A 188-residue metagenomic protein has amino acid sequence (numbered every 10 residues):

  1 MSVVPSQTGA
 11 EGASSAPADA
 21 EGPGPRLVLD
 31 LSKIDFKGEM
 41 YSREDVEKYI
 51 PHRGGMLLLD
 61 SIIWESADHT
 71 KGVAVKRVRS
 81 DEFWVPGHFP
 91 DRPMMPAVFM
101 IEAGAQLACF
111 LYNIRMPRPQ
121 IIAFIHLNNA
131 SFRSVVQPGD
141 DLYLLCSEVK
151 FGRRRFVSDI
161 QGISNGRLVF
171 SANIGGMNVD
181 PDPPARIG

Functional and structural regions predicted by a protein language model:
S2-G22, L31-M40, L107-L145, V169-S171 (+1 more regions): Hydrophobic beta-strand-centered segment that forms part of the acyl-chain substrate-binding groove
Y41-R53: Short aromatic-glycine motifs in intrinsically disordered, low-complexity regions
E47, D91-R92, F132-S134: Beta-strand-rich interaction surfaces with strong enrichment in secreted/lumenal proteins
R53-M95: Catalytic strand-loop segment that frames the active site of acyl-thioester-processing enzymes
L59, K71-V75, Y143-L145, V157-Q161 (+1 more regions): Beta-strand secondary-structure signal
I62, N128-N165: Hydrophobic beta-sheet segments that form the core/acyl-binding groove of ACP/CoA-dependent acyl-chain-processing
P86-F110, F124: Compact, glycine-rich, soluble single-domain proteins
F151, R155-I187: Mixed-charge, glycine-accented linear interaction segment located at domain edges/termini
